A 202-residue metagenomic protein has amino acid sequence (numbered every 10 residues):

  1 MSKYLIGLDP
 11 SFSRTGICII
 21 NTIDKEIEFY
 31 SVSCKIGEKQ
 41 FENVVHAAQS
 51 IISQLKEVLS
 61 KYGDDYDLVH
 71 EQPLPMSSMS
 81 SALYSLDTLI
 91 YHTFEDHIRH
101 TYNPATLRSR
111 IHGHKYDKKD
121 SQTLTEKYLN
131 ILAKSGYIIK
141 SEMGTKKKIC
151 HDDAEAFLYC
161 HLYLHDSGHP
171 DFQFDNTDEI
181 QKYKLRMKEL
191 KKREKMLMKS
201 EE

Functional and structural regions predicted by a protein language model:
M1-E202: Phosphate- and other anionic-substrate recognition elements at nucleic-acid/protein interfaces
